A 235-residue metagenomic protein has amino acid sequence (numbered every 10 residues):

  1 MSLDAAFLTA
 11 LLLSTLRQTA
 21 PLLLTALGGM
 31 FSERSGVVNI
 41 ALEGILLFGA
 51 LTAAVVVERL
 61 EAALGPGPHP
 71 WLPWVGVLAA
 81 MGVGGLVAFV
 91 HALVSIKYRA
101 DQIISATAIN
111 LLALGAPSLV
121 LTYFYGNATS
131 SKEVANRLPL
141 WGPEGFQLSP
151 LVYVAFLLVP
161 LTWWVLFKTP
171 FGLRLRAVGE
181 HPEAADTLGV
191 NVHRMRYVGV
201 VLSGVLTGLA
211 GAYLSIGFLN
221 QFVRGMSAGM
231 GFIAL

Functional and structural regions predicted by a protein language model:
M1-T25, V38, T52, L60-V75: Membrane-interfacial amphipathic/re-entrant helices at transmembrane-helix boundaries
L12-T15, L23, G44, F48 (+5 more regions): Hydrophobic alpha-helical transmembrane segments
T19-G28, G44-G49, L86-F89, G208-A210 (+1 more regions): Hydrophobic alpha-helical segments embedded in the membrane of multi-pass proteins
E33-G49, I96-I109, V198, L219-I233: Short, non-helical or kinked segments that cap or interrupt transmembrane helices
P66-L114, L157-P160: Alpha-helical transmembrane segments within multi-pass membrane transporters and channels
F89, L111-F124, P150, L161 (+1 more regions): Mid-bilayer segments of alpha-helical transmembrane spans in multi-pass integral membrane proteins that mediate
L114-E144: Extracellular/periplasmic helix-loop junction at the C-terminal end of a transmembrane helix in multi-pass membrane
F146-F222: Helix-loop-helix "hairpin" substructures at the membrane interface of multi-pass membrane proteins
